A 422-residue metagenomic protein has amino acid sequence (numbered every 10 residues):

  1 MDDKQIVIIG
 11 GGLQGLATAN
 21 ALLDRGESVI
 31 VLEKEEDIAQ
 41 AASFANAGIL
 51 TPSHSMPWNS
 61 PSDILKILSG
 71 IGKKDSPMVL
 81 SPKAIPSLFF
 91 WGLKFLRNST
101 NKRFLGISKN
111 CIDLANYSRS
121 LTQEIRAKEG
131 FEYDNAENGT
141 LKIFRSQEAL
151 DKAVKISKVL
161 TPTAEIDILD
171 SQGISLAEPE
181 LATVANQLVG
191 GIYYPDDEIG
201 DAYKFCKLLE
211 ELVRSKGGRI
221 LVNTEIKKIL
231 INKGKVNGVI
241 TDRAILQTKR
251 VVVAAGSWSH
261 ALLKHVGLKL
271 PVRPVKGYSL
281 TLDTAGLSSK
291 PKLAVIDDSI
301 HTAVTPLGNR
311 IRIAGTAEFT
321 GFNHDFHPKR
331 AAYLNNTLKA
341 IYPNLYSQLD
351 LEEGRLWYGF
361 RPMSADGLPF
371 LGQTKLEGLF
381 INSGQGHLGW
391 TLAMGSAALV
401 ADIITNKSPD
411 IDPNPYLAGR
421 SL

Functional and structural regions predicted by a protein language model:
K4, L181, I231, L368-L422: C-terminal lid/capping helical subdomain adjacent to the catalytic/cofactor pocket in oxidative enzymes
K4-V31: N-terminal Rossmann-like FAD-binding beta1-loop-alpha1 element of flavoenzymes
D24-F44: Glycine-rich FAD pyrophosphate-binding loop
A45-Q172: Dinucleotide-binding Rossmann-like beta1-alpha1 core, especially the glycine-rich loop that anchors the ADP
N46-I49, H54, W58-N98, I226-V236 (+1 more regions): Active-site substrate-recognition segment that forms the wall of the catalytic cavity or substrate channel
G106-R119, K142-K152, I192-E211, D325-R330 (+1 more regions): Short beta-strand to alpha-helix junction loop
D151-T161, V184-D242, L246-K249: Helical element adjacent to the flavin cofactor pocket in flavoenzyme catalytic cores
